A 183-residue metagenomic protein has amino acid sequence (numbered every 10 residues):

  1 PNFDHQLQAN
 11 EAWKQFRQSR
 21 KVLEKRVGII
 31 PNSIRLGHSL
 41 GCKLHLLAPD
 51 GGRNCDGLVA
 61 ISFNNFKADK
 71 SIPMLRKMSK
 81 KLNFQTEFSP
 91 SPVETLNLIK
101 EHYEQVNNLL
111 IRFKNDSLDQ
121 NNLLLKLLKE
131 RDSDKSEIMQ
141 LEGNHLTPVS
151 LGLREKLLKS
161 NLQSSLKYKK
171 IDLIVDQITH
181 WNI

Functional and structural regions predicted by a protein language model:
P1-N2: Short, surface-exposed "cap/lid" segments of acyl-processing enzymes
H5-R26: Helix-loop module immediately N-terminal to the HCX5R catalytic loop in PTP-like cysteine phosphatase domains
K14-R17, P49-N54, L128-E130: Short, surface-exposed basic-aromatic patches at helix termini and helix-loop junctions that form
V22-P90: Primarily recognizes the serine-hydrolase "nucleophile elbow" in alpha/beta-hydrolase and SGNH/GDSL folds
L40-F63, V93-L96, H102-N107, I111 (+1 more regions): Soluble ligand-binding/transfer domains with enclosed cavities or grooves
G57, K67-R131: The feature captures the conserved acid-bearing segment of alpha/beta-hydrolase catalytic domains
D134-I183: C-terminal catalytic histidine-bearing segment of alpha/beta-hydrolase fold enzymes
